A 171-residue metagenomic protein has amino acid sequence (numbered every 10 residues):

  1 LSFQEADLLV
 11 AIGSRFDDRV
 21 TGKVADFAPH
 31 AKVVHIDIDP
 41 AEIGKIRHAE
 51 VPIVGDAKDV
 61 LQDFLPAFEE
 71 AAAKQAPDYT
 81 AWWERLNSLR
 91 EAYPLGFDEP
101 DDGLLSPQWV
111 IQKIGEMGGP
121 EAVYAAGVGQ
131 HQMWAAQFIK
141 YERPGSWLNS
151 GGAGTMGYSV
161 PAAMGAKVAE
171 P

Functional and structural regions predicted by a protein language model:
L1-E84: Glycine-rich, acidic loop regions that bind phosphate or pyrophosphate groups
R85-E170: Active-site diphosphate/adenylate-binding microenvironment
